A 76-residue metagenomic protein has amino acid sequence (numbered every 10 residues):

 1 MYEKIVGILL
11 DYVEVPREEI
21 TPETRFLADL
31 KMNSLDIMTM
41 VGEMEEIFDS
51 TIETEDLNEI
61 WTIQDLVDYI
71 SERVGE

Functional and structural regions predicted by a protein language model:
M1-E18, S71-E76: Thiotemplate assembly-line natural product biosynthesis machinery
G7, M32, W61-Q64: Short linear motifs centered on Gly/Pro in flexible linkers and helix caps
Y12-K31, F48-E59: Phosphopantetheine carrier-protein modules
D36: Two-component histidine kinase catalytic core, primarily the HATPase_c
T39: Conserved alpha-helix in the HATPase_c
D49-G75: C-terminal structural segments of small proteins and small subunits
